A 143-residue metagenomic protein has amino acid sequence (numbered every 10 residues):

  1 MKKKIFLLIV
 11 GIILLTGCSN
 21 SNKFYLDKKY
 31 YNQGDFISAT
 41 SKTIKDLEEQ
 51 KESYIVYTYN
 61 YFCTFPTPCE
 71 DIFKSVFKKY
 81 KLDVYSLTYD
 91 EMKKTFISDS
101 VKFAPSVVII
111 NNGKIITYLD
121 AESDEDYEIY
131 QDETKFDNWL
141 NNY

Functional and structural regions predicted by a protein language model:
M1-K4: Positively charged n-region of N-terminal signal peptides that target proteins for export
F6-G11: Sec-dependent N-terminal signal peptides
L14-G17: C-terminal motif of bacterial Sec signal peptides marking the signal peptidase cleavage site
S19-K51, Q131-Y143: N-terminal leader/targeting and pre-domain segments
T40-Y80: Local sequence-structure signature of Cys/Sec-based thiol-disulfide redox active-site neighborhoods
T58-N60, K81-T95: Thiol-based oxidoreductase modules, predominantly thioredoxin-like and allied folds used for disulfide exchange
S98-N111: Structural micro-motif
I109-Y143: Non-catalytic, surface beta->alpha helical segment in thiol-disulfide oxidoreductase systems
